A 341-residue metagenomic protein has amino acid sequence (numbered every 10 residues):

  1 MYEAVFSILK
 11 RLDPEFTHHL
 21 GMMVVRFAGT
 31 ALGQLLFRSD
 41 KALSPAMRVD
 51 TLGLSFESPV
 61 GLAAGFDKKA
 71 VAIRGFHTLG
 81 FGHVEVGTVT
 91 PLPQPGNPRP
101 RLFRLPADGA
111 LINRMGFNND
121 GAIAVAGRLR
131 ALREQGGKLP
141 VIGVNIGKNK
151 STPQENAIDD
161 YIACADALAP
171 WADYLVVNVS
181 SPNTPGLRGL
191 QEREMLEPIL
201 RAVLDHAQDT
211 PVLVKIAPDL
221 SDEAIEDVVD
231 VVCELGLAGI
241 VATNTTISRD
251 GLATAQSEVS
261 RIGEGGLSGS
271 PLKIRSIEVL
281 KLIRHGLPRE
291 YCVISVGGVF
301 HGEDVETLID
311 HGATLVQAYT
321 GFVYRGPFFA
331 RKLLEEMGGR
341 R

Functional and structural regions predicted by a protein language model:
M1-V49, N113-N118, A122: An N-cap/entry alpha-helix motif that binds or orients negatively charged groups
R26-A28, G33-A42, S181-M195, I225 (+2 more regions): Glycine/Thr-rich beta-alpha phosphate-binding loop at enzyme active sites
G53-G61, G137-V144, H206-L220, G286-S295: Short beta-strand/loop segments at the ligand-binding rim of alpha/beta enzyme cores
K69-F76, L220-E234, R289, V299-V316: Catalytic cores of alpha/beta
G82-Q94, G239-I247, G298-V299, V305-K332: Glycine-rich phosphate-binding active-site loops on the catalytic face of alpha/beta enzymes
G87-K138: A gly/proline- and charged-residue-enriched helix-loop-helix capping module
P93-G109, D250-G265, G321-R341: C-terminal helical cap(s) of enzyme catalytic domains, especially alpha/beta-barrels
N149-Y161, G189, V214-E234: Active-site glycine- and acidic-residue-rich loops that bind and position anionic ligands or nucleotide-like cofactors
